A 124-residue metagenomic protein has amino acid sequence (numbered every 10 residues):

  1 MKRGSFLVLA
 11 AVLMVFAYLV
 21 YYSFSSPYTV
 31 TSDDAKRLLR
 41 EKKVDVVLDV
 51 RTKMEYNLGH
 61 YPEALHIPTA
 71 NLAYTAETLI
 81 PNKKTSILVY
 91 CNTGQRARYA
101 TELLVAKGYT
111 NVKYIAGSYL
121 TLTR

Functional and structural regions predicted by a protein language model:
M1-V46, V50-L58: Flexible, polar/low-complexity N-terminal or interdomain linker segments that lie immediately upstream of folded
S32, K36, T69, A73 (+2 more regions): Extracytoplasmic/secreted envelope proteins and their assembly/folding machinery, especially bacterial periplasmic
D33, P62, Q95-R98: A broad detector of short, well-ordered amphipathic alpha-helices that serve as recognition/interaction surfaces
L39-R40, Y56-G59, L79, L104-K107: Structural motif
V47, A64-H66, V112-Y114: Conserved beta-strand scaffold positions in the cores of enzyme catalytic domains, especially in NTP/NDP-utilizing
K53-T93: Extracytoplasmic/periplasmic/luminal assembly and interaction segments in envelope/secretory/respiratory proteins
A76-T123: Catalytic cysteine-centered active loop of the rhodanese-like fold, especially the PTP/DSP P-loop
